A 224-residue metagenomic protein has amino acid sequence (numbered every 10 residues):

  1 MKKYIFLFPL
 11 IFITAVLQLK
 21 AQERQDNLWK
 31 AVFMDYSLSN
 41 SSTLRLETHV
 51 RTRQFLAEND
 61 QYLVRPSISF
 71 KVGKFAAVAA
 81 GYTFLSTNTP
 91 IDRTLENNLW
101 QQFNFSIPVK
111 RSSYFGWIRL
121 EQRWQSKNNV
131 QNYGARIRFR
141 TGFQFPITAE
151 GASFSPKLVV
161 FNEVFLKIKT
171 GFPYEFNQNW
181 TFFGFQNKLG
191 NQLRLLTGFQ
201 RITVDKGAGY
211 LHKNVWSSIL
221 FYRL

Functional and structural regions predicted by a protein language model:
M1-D26, L224: Bacterial Sec-dependent N-terminal signal peptides
Q22-A79, S86-N88: Start-of-domain marker
D26-L28, D60-Y62, L95-L99, Q131-F139 (+2 more regions): Residues that define the transmembrane beta-barrel architecture of outer-membrane proteins
Y36, F70, F105-I107, F145-I147 (+2 more regions): Residue-level signature of outer-membrane beta-barrel architecture
S41-L46, F75-A80, K110-Y114, A149-S153 (+1 more regions): Repeated loop/turn-to-beta-strand initiation elements of outer-membrane beta-barrel proteins
T48-Q54, Y82-N88, I107-V109, L120-W124 (+4 more regions): Transmembrane beta-strands of outer-membrane beta-barrel pores
F103, H212-L224: Outer-membrane beta-barrel "beta-signal"
W117-Q125, N129-L166, Y222: Detector for outer-membrane/organellar transmembrane beta-barrel domains, recognizing the amphipathic beta-strand
